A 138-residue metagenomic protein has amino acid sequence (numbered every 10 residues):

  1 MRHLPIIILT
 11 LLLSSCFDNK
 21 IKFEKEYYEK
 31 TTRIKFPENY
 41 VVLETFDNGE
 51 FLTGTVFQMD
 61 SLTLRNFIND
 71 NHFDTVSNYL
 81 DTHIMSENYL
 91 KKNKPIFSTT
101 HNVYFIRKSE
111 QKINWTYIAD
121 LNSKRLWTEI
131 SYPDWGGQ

Functional and structural regions predicted by a protein language model:
M1-S14: Sec-dependent bacterial lipoprotein signal peptides
R2, D47, I118-D120: A general structural signal for short secondary-structure junctions and capping/turn motifs
H3-L4, N66, L126: Positively charged, low-complexity intrinsically disordered regions
S15-C16, T99: Compositionally biased regions
C16-D74: N-terminal export/targeting and maturation segments
D74-Q138: Extracytoplasmic electrostatic interaction patches
